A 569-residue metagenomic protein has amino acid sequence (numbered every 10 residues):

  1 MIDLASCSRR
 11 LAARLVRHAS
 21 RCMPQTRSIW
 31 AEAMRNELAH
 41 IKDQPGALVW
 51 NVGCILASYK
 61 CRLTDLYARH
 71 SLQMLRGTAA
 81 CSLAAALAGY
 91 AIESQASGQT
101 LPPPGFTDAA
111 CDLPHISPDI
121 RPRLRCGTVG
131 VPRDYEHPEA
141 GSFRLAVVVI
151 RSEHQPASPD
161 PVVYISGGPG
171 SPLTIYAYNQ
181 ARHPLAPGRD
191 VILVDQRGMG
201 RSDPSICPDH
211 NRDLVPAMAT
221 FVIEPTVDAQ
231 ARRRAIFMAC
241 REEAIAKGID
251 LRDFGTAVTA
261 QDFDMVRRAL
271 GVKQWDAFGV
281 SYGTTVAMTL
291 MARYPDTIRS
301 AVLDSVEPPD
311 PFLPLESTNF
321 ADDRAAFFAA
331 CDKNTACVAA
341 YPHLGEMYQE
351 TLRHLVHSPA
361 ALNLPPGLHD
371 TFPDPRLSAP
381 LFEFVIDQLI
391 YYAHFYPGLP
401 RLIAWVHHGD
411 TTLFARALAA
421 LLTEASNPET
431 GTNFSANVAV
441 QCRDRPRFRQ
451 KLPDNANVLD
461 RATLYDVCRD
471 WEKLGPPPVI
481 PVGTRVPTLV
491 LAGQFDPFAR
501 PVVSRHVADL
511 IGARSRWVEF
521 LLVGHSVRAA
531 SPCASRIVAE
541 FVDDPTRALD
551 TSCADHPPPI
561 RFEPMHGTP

Functional and structural regions predicted by a protein language model:
M1-G77, C81-S82: Negatively charged linear elements and acidic catalytic determinants
S71-Q73, E350-V486, M565-T568: Alpha/beta-hydrolase fold active-site neighborhood
A86-I223, V227, G345-T351, E472-G475 (+3 more regions): Catalytic-loop region of hydrolases
V147, L510-S526: Catalytic histidine neighborhood in serine/cysteine hydrolases with alpha/beta-hydrolase-type architecture
P172, Q261, G279-M291: Glycine-rich nucleophile elbow surrounding the catalytic serine of serine-hydrolase chemistry
I206-M218, A287-L352, R401-H408: A catalytic-pocket lid/entrance helix-loop region that shapes and gates access to the active site across common
I245-I249, A257-Q274: Conserved acidic catalytic loop of the alpha/beta-hydrolase fold
P497-V503: Conserved alpha/beta-hydrolase "acid-adjacent" motif
